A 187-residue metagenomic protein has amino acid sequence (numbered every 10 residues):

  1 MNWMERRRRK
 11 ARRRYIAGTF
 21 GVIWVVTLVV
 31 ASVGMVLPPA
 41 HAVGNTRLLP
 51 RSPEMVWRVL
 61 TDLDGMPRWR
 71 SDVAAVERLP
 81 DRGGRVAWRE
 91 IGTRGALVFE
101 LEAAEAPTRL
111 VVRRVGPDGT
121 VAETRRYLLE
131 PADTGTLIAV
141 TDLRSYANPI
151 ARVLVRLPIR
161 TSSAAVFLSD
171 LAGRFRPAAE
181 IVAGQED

Functional and structural regions predicted by a protein language model:
W3, R7-A11, R114-G173, P177 (+1 more regions): Beta-strand/loop substructures that line and gate deep hydrophobic ligand-binding cavities in soluble
W3-P80: Hydrophobic ligand-binding cavity/cleft-lining segments
N45-T46, L97-A103, E123-P131: Hydrophobic/aromatic beta-strand elements that line small-molecule binding cavities or substrate pockets in beta-rich
T46, A178-D187: Short linear elements at protein peripheries
L49, G92-R94, E105, D118 (+1 more regions): A generic beta-sheet turn/junction motif
M55-L60, M66, V86, L101 (+3 more regions): Hydrophobic pocket/interface hotspot
D64-V98, A104-R109: Short beta-edge strand/loop motif at the mouth of beta-sheet-based domains
